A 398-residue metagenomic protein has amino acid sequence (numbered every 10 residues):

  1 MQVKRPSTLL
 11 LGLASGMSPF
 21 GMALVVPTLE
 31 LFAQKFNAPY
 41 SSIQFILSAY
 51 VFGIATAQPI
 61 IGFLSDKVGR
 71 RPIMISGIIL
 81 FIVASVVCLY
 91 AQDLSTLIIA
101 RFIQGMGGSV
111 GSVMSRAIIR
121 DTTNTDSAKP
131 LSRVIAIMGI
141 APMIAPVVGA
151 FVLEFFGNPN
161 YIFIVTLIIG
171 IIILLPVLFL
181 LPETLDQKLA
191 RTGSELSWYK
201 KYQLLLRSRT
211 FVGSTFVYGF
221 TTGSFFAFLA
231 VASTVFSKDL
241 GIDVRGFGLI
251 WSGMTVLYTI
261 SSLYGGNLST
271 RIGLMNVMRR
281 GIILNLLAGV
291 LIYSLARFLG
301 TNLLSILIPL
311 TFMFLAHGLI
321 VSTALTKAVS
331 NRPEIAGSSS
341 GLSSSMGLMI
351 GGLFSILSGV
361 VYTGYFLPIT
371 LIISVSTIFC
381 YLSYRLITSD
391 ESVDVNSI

Functional and structural regions predicted by a protein language model:
N37, G69, Y90-T96, G107 (+3 more regions): Helix-breaking motifs and short loop linkers at transmembrane-helix boundaries and internal kinks in secondary membrane
T56-S95: Conserved MFS/SLC helix-loop-helix module at the cytosolic interface between two early adjacent transmembrane helices
L80, A84-V87, S95-I103, L304-L310: Paired small-residue
T96, T125, S132-F179: Helix-loop-helix hairpin linking two adjacent transmembrane segments in secondary transporters
A100-I140: Cytoplasmic helix-loop-helix junction between adjacent transmembrane helices in 12-TM secondary transporters
T184-S214: Juxtamembrane intracellular "pre-TM" segments in multi-pass secondary transporters
N276-V321: C-terminal transmembrane helical hairpin of 12-TM major facilitator-type secondary transporters
L325-Y365, I372-I373: A late C-terminal transmembrane helix in Major Facilitator Superfamily
